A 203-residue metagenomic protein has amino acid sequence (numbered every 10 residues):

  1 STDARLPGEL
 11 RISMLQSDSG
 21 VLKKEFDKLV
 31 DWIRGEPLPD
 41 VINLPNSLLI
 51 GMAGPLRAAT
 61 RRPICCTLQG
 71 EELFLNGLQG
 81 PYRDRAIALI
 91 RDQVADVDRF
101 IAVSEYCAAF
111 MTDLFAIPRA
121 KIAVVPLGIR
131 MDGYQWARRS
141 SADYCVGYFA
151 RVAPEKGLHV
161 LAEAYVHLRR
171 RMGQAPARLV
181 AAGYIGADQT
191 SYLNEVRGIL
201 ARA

Functional and structural regions predicted by a protein language model:
S1-V41: Conserved nucleotide-sugar donor-binding subdomain of glycosyltransferases
S17-D18, S47-G51, T67-Y82, D96: A short, histidine- and acid-enriched strand-loop-helix "catalytic/donor-clamping" loop that lines the nucleotide-sugar
V30-R34, A58, P81-F100: Membrane-proximal helix-turn-helix segments that form the acceptor-binding/catalytic region of lipid-linked
V41-N43, L56-F74, A123: Active-site proximal beta-strand in glycosyltransferases
Y106, G128: Carbohydrate-associated surface elements
M131, A153-L158, Q174, A187-T190: A short, basic/aromatic alpha-helical/loop segment that forms part of the nucleotidyl-sugar donor-binding site
R138-K156, A162-V166, L179-V180: Conserved donor-binding/catalytic core segment of Leloir-type glycosyltransferases
V180-G183, L193-A203: Nucleotide-activated donor-binding/catalytic signature segment of Leloir-type glycosyltransferases, i.e., the conserved
